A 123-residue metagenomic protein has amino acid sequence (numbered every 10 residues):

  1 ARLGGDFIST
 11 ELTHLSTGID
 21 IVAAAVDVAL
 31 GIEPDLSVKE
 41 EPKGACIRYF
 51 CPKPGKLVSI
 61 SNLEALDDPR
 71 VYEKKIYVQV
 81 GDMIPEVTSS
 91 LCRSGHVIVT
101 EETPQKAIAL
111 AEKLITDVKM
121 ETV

Functional and structural regions predicted by a protein language model:
A1-K56: Active-site "cap" helix and flanking loop/linker of ATP-utilizing ligase/carboxylase catalytic domains
D6-E11, V71, K119-T122: A short, polar/proline- and glycine-enriched secondary-structure boundary/capping micro-motif
L12, S16-T17, S61-E64, T88: Solvent-exposed, flexible loop/coil residues
D35-K39, E64-A65, M83-T88: Short proline/glycine-enriched turn/loop segments at secondary-structure junctions
P42, S61-D67, E112-T116: Short intrinsically disordered coil segments
P42-I47, P69-E73, C92-S94: Active-site lining segments that contact anionic ligands and/or coordinate catalytic metals
F50-D82: Glycine-rich active-site loop/lid that clamps phosphate-bearing ligands
V78-V123: Generic C-terminus detector
